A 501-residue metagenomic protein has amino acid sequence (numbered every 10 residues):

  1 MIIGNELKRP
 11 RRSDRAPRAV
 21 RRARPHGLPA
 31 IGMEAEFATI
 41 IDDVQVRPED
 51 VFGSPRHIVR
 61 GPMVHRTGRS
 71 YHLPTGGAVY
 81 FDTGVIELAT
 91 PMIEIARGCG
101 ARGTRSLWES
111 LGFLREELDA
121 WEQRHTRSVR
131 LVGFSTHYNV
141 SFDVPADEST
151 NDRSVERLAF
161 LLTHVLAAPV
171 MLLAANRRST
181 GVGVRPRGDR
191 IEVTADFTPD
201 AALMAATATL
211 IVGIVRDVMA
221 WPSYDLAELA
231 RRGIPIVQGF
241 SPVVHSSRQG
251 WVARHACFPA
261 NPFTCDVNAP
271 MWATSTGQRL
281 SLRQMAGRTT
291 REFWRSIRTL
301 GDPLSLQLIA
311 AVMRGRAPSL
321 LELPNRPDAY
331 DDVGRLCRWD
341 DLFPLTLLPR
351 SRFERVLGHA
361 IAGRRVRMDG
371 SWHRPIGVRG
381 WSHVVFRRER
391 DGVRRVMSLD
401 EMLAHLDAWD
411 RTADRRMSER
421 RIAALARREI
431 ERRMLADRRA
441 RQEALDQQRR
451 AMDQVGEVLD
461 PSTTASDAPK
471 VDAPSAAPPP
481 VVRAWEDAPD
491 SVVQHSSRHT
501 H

Functional and structural regions predicted by a protein language model:
I2-Q123, V132-F134, A167-V182, P186-I191 (+1 more regions): Terminal catalytic/cofactor-binding subdomain
D43, D143-A146: Short regulatory "switch" loops immediately downstream of catalytic or recognition motifs within protein catalytic
R124-H125, P145-N151, P222-D225: Inter-helical turn/loop segments and adjacent helix faces that build the functional surface of alpha-helical bundle
S128-V144: Histidine-centered divalent-metal-coordination microenvironment in nucleic-acid enzymes
N151-L172: Acidic, His- and aromatic-enriched active-site or binding-groove loops in soluble protein domains that engage sugars
